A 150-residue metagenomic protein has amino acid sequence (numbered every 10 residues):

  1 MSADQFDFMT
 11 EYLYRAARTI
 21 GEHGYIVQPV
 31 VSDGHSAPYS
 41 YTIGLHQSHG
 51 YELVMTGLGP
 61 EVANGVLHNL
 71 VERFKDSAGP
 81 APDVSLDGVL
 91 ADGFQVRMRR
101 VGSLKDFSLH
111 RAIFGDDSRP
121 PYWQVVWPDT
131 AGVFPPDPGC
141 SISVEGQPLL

Functional and structural regions predicted by a protein language model:
M1-V31, L45-H49, V54-L150: Acidic, proline/glycine-rich low-complexity IDRs
Y39-I43: A structural motif
